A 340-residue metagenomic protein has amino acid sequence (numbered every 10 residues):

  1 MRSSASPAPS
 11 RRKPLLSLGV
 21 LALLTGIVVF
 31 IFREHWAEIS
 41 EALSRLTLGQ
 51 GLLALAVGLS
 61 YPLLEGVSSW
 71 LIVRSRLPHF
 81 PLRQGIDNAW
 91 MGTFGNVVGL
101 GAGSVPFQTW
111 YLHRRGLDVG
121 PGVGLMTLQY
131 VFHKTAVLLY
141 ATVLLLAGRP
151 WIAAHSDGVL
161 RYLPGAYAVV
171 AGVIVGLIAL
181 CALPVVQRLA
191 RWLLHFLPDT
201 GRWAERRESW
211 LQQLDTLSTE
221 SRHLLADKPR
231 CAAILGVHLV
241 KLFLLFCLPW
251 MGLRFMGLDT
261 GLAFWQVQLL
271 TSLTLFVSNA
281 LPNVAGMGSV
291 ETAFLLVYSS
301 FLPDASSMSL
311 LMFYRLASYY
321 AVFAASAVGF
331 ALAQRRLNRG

Functional and structural regions predicted by a protein language model:
M1-E41, G92-W203, N283, M287-G340: Transmembrane helix-loop-helix hairpins in multi-pass inner-membrane proteins
R11, T47-G49, P78-D87, D118-V119 (+3 more regions): Membrane-helix interface segments
K13-L16, R45-A54, R222-G236: Membrane-interface helix starts
E38-R45, L112, Q213-A226: A short amphipathic helical element positioned immediately N-terminal to and/or at the very start of a transmembrane
L64-M91, G252-L270: Membrane-embedded helical hairpins/re-entrant loop segments and their flanking transmembrane helices within multi-pass
R83-G92, L128, W265-F276, A305-Y314: Alpha-helical transmembrane segments of multi-pass membrane proteins
A190-L225: Membrane-interface interhelical connector segments
S221-T274, L281: Transmembrane helical segments that form the transport core of multi-pass membrane transport proteins
